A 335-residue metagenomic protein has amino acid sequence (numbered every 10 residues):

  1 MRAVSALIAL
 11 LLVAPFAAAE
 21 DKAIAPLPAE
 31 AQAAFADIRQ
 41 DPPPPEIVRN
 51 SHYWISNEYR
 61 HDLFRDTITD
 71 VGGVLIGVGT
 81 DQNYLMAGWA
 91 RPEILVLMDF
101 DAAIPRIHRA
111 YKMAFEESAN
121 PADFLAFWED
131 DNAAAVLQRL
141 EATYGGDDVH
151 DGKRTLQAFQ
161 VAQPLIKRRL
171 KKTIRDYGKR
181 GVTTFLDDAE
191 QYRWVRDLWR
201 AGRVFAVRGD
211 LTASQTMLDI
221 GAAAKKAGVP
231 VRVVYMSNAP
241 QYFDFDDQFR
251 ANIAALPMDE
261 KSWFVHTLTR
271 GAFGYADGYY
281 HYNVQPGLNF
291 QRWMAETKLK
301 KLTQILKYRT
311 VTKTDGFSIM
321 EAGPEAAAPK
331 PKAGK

Functional and structural regions predicted by a protein language model:
V13-A14: N-terminal signal peptide c-region/cleavage motif recognized by signal peptidases
A17-D21: Boundary at the C-terminal end of the N-terminal hydrophobic targeting segment
K22-R39, W89, E93-F205, D210 (+2 more regions): Class I S-adenosyl-L-methionine-dependent methyltransferase module
K22-V74: Class I SAM-dependent methyltransferase Rossmann-like catalytic core, especially the SAM/SAH-binding loop
D70-D81, L95: Conserved class I S-adenosyl-L-methionine
R203-K225: Adenosine-cofactor binding site in Rossmann-like domains, unifying the SAM/SAH pocket of S-adenosylmethionine-dependent
T216-M217, Q241-I253: A short, conserved alpha-helix within the catalytic core of class I
V231-Y235, P240, D259-T269: Conserved beta-strand signature within the Rossmann-like core of class I S-adenosyl-L-methionine
